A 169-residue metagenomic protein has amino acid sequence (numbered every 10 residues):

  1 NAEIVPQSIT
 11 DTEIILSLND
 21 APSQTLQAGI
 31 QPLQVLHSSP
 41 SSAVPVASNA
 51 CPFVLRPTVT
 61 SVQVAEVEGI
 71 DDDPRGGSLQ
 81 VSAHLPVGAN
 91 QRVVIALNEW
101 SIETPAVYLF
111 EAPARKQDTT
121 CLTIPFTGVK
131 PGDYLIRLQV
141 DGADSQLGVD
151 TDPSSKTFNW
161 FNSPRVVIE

Functional and structural regions predicted by a protein language model:
N1-A43, D72-D144: Immunoglobulin-like IPT/TIG beta-sandwich domains and homologous Ig-like subdomains
S41-V62, D144-E169: Short beta-strand elements
V62-D72: Short beta-strand segments of immunoglobulin-like
G69, E111, D150-S154: Generic preference for flexible, low-structure residues
